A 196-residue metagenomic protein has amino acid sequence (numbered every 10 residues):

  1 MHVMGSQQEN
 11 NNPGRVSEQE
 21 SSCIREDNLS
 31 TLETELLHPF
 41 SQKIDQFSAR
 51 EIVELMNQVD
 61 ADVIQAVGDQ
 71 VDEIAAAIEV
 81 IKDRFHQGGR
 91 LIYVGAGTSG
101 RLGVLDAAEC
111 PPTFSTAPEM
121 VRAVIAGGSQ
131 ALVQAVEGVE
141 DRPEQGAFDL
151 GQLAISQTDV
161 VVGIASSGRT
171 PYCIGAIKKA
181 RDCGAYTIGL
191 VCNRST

Functional and structural regions predicted by a protein language model:
G5, G14, E18-A66, Q70: Cofactor-/ligand-binding subdomain signature composed of acidic, glycine-rich, tryptophan-containing flexible loops
N10-N12: Intrinsic-disorder-associated, low-complexity terminal segments enriched in Asp/Asn/His/Tyr and depleted of Lys/Arg
I44-S48, E73, G138-Q145: Short secondary-structure boundary/capping elements
Q65-D72, Q134-G138: Short, surface-exposed alpha-helical recognition segments that flank or form part of ligand/macromolecule-binding
D69-R84: A short, well-structured juxtamembrane/interface segment
F85-H86, R181: Anion (oxyanion) recognition and catalysis
G89: Glycine-centered, small-residue-biased loops immediately flanking beta-strands in adenine/cofactor-binding cores
I92-T196: Glycine-rich phosphate-binding loops that contact phosphosugars or nucleotide phosphates
